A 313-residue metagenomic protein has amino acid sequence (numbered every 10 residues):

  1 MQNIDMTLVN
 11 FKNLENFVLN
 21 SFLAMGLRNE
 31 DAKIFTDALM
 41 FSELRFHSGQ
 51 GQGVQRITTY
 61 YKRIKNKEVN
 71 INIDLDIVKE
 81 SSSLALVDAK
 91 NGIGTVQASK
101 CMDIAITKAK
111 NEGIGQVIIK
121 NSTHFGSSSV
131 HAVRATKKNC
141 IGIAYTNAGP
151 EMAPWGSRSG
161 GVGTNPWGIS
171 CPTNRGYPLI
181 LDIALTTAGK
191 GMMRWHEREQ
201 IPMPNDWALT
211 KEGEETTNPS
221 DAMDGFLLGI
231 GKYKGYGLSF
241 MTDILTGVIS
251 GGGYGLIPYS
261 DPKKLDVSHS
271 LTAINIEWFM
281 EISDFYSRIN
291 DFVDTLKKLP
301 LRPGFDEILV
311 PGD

Functional and structural regions predicted by a protein language model:
Q2-F11, N16-F35, M40, G51-E68 (+3 more regions): Acidic, glycine/proline-rich low-complexity segments that act as flexible tails and inter-domain linkers
I4-F17, I257-D313: Catalytic-core signal marking the mid-to-C-terminal active-site face
G51-I106: Active-site cofactor/substrate anionic-group-binding motifs, chiefly glycine- and Lys/Arg-rich phosphate-binding loops
S82-N174: A generic, well-ordered mixed alpha/beta core segment in the N-terminal half of proteins
M152-S220: Phosphate/diphosphate-binding glycine-rich loops and adjacent basic-rich segments that engage nucleotide
G160-V162, P166-C171, A184, G237-V267: N-terminal nucleophile
I201-I257: Secondary-shell segments that build the walls of catalytic and ion/ligand-binding clefts
